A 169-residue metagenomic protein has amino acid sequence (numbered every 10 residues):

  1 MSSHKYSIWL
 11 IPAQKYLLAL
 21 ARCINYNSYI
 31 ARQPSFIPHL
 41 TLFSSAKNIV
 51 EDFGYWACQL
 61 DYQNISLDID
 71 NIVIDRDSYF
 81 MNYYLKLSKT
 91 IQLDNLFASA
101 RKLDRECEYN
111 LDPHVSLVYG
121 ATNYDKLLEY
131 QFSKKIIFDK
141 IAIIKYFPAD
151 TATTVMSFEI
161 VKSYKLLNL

Functional and structural regions predicted by a protein language model:
M1-D68, L87-K140, T154-L169: Basic, often amphipathic N-terminal segments
N71-F80, S116, A142-T153: Short proline/glycine- and acidic-rich turn/helix-capping motifs at secondary-structure junctions
N82-L85: A structured binding-face within diverse protein domains that lines the active/interaction site
